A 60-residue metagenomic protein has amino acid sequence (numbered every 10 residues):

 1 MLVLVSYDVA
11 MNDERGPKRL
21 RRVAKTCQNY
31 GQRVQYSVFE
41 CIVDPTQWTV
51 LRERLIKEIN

Functional and structural regions predicted by a protein language model:
M1-V38, I42-Q47: Extended, hydrophobic alpha-helical segments
V50-L55: A short, acidic, amphipathic alpha-helical segment used as a generic capping/interface helix at domain edges
